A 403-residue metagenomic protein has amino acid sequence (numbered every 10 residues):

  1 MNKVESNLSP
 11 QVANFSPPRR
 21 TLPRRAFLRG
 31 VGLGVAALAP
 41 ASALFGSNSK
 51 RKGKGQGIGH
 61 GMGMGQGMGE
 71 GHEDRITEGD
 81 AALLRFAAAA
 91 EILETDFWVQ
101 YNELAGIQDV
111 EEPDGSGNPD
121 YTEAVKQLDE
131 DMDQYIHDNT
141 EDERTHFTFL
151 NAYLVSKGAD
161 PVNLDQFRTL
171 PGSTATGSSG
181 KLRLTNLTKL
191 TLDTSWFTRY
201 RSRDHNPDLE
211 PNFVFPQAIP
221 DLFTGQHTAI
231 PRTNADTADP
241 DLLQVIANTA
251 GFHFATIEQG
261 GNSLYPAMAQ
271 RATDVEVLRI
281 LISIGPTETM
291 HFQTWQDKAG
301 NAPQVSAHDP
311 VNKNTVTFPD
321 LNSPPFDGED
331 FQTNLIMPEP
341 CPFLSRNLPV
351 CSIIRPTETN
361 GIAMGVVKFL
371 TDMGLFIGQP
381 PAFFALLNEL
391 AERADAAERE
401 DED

Functional and structural regions predicted by a protein language model:
N2-P18, G32-L33, K50-D403: All-alpha RGS (Regulator of G-protein Signaling) helical domain and cognate RGS-like helical scaffolds
R19-R25: Twin-arginine (Tat) signal peptide motif
A26-S47: N-terminal export signals
